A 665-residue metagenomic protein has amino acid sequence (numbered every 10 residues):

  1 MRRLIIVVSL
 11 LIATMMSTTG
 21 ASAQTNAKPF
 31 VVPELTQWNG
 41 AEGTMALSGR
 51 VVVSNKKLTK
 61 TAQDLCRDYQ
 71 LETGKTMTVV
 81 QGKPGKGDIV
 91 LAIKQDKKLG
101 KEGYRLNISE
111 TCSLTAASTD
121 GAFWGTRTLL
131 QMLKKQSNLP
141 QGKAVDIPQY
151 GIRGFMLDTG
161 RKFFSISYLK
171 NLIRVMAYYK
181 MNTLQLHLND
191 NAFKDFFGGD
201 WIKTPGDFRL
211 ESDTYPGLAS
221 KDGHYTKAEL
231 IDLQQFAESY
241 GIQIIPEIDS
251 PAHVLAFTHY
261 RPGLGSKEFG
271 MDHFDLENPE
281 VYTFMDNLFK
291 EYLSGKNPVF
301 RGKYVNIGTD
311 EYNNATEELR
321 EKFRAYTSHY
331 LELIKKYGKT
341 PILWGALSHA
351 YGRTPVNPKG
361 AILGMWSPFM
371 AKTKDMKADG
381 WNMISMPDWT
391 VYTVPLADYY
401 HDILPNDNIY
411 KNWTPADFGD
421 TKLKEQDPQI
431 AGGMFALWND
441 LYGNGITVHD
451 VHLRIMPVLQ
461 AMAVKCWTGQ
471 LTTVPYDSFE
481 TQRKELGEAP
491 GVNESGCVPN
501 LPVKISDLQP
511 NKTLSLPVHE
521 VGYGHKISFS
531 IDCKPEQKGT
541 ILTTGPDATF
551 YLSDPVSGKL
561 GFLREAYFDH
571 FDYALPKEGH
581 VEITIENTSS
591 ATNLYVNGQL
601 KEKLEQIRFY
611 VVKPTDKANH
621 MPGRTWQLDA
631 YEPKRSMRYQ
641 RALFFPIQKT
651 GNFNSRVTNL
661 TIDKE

Functional and structural regions predicted by a protein language model:
A21-P148, P341-A350, N357, E485-E488 (+1 more regions): Acidic, contiguous N-terminal accessory segments
K98-H273, E280-Y282, D286-Y304, L333 (+1 more regions): Feature activates predominantly on carbohydrate-active enzymes
L184-L186, L230-A237, I527-I531, K577-G598 (+2 more regions): Short tryptophan-centered beta-strand motifs in secreted/extracellular beta-sheet-rich domains of glycan-recognition
F257, P262-I362, W366-G380: Active-site neighborhood of glycoside hydrolase catalytic domains
P355-A361, P368-Q509: Flexible, acidic glycine-rich loops studded with aromatic residues
P502-L563, G651-E665: Extracellular glycan-recognition modules
G561-T584: Short, aromatic/His-centered strand-loop micro-motif at the edge of beta-sheets
E602-N659: Flexible glycan-contacting loops in extracellular carbohydrate-active proteins
